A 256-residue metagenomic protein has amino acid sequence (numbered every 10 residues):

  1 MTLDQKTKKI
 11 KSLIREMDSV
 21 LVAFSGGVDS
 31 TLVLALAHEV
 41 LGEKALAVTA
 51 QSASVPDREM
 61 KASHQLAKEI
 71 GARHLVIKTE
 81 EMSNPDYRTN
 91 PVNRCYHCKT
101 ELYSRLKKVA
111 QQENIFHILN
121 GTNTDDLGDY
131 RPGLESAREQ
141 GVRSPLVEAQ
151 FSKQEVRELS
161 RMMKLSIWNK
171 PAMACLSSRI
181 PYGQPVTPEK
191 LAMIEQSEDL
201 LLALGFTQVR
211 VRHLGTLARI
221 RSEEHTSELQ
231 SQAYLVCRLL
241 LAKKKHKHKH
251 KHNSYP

Functional and structural regions predicted by a protein language model:
M1-M162, A203, A218: ATP-dependent adenylation/nucleotidyltransferase module used to activate substrates
S144-Q150, S166, G183-K190: Short, surface-exposed loop/turn motifs that are enriched in glycine and acidic residues and include a nearby proline
K153-E158, L165-A174, V209: Short, structured loop/turn "capping" segments at alpha-beta junctions
A172-V186, I194: Conserved acidic, metal-coordinating active-site core of Asp-based, Mg2+-dependent phosphoryl-transfer enzymes
P188-V209: Short amphipathic alpha-helix segments
R212-I220: Small/polar glycine-rich anion-binding or flexible loop at a beta-alpha turn
R221-S227: Short, compositionally biased segments
E228-P256: Positively charged, low-complexity/disordered segments
